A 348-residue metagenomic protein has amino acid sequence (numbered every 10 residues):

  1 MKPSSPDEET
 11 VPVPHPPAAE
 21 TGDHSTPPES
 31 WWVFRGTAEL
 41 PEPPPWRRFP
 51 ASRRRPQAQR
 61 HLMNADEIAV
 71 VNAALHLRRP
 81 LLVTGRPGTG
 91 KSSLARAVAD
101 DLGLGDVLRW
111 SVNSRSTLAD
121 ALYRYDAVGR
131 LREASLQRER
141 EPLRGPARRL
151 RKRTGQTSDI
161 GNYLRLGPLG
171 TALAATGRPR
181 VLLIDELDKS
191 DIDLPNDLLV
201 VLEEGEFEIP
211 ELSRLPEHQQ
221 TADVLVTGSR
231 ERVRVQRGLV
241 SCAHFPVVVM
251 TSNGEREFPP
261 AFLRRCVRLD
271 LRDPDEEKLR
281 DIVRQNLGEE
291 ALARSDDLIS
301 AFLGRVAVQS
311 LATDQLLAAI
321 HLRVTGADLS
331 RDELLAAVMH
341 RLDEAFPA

Functional and structural regions predicted by a protein language model:
M1-A348: C-terminal regulatory/interaction module of P-loop NTP-utilizing enzymes
